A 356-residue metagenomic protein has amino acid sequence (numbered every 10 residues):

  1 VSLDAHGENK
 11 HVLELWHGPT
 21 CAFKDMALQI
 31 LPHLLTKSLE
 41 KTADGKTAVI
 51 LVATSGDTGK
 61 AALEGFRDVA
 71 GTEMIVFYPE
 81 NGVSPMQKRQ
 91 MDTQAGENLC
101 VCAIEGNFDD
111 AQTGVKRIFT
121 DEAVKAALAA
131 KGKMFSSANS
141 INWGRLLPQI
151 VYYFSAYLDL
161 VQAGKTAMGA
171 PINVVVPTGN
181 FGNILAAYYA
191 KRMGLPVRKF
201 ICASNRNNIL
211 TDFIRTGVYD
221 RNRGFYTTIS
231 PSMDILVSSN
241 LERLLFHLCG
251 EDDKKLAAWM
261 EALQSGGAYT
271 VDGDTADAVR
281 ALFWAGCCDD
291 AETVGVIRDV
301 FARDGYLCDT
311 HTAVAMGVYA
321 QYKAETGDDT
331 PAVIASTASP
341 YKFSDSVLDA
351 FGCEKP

Functional and structural regions predicted by a protein language model:
V1-P356: PLP-dependent amino-acid enzyme catalytic core
